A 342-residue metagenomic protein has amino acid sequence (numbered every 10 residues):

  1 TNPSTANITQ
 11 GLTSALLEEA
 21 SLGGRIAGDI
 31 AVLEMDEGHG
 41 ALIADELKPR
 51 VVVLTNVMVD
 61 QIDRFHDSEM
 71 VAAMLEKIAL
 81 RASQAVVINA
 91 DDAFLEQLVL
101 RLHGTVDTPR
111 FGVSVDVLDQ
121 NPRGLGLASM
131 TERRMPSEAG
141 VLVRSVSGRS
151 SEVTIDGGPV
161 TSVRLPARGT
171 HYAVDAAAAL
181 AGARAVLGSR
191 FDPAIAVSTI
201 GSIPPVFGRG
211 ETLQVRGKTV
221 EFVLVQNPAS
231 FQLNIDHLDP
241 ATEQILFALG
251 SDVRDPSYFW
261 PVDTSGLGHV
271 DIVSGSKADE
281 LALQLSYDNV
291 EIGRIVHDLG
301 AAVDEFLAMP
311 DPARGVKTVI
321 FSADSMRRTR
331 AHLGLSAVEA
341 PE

Functional and structural regions predicted by a protein language model:
T1-P3, L33, V87-N89, R110-G112 (+3 more regions): General beta-strand structural signal in soluble alpha/beta enzymes
T1-Q10, N56: Short beta-strand-centered segment that lines the nucleotide-binding/catalytic pocket of NTP-utilizing
Q10-L12, Q61-S68, D116-G124, P256-S257 (+2 more regions): Short, charged, surface-exposed secondary-structure boundary motifs
S14, V32-D36, E69-M70, P204: Short gly/ser/thr-rich secondary-structure transition/capping motifs
G28-G38, V220-Q226: Switch II (G3) loop of P-loop NTPases
D45-V59, D236-F247: Inter-motif core of Ras-like GTPase G domains
L54, M58-K218: Acidic, Mg2+-coordinating active-site environments of NTP-dependent enzymes
L80, R184-E342: ATP-dependent carboxylate-amine ligase
